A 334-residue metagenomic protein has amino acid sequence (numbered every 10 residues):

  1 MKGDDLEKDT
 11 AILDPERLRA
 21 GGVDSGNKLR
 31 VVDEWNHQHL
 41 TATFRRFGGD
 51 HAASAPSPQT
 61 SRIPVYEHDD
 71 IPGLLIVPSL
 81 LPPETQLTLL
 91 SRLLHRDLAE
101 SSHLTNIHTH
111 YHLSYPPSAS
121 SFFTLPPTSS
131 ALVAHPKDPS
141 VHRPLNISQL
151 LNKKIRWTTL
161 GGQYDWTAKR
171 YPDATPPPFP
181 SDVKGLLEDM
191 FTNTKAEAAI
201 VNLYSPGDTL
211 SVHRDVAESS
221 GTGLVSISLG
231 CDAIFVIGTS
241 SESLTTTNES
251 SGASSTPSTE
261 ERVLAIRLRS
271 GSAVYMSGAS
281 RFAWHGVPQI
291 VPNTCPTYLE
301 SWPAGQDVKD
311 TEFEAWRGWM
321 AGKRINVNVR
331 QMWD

Functional and structural regions predicted by a protein language model:
M1-D334: Non-heme Fe(II) oxygenase metal-center motifs and adjacent flexible, charged/small-residue loops
